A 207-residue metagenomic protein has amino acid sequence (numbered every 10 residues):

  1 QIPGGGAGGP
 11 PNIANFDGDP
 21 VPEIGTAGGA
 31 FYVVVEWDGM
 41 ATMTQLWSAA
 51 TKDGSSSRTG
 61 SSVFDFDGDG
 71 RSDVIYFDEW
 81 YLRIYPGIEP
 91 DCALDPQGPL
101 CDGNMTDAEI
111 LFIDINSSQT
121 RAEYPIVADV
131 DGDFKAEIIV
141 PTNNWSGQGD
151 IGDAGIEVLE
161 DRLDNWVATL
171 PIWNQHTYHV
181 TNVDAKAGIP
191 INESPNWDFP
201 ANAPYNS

Functional and structural regions predicted by a protein language model:
Q1-F16, G25-V33: Solenoidal tandem-repeat scaffolds enriched in leucines and small polar residues
Q1-G5, E36-S55, P86-Q119, N165-H176 (+1 more regions): Blade-edge motifs of beta-propeller repeat domains
A7-G8, V21, R58, R71 (+2 more regions): Conserved positions at the start
G9-D17, R58-F66, F112, E123-V130 (+2 more regions): Beta-propeller blade termini
G18-A27, G68-F77, G132-T142: Acidic/hydrophobic-patterned starts of short beta strands in beta-sheet-rich repeat architectures
A30-E36, W80-P86, S146-L159: Structural motif
S57-P86, D91, T120-V127, T142: Loop/turn-rich, solvent-exposed surfaces of beta-rich toroidal or solenoidal domains
I126-S207: Blade-level signature of beta-propeller repeat domains, shared across WD40, Kelch, NHL, RCC1 and BNR/Asp-box propellers
